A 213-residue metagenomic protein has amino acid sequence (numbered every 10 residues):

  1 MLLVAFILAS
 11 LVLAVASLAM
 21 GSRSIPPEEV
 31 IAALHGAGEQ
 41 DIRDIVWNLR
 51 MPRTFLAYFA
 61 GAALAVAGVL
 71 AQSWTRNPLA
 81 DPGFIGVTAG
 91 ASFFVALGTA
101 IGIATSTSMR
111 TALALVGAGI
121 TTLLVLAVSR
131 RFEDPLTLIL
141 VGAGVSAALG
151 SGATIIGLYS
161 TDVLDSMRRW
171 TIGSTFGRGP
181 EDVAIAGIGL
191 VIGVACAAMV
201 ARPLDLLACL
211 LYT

Functional and structural regions predicted by a protein language model:
M1-T213: Alpha-helical transmembrane segments in inner-membrane proteins
